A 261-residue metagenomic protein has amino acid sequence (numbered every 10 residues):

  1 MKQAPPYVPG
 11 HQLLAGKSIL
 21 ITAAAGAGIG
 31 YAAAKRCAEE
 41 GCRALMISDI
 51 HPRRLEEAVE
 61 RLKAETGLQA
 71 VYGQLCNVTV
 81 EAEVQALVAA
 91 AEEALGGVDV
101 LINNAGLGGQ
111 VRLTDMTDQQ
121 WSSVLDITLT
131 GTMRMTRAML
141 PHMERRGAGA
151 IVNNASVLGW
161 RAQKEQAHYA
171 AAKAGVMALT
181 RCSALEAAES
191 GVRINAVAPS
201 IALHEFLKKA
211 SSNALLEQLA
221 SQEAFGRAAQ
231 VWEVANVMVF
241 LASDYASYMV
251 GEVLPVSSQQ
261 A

Functional and structural regions predicted by a protein language model:
K2-P9, R161, S221-Q222, M238-V239 (+1 more regions): Short C-terminal tail/terminal secondary-structure segment of NAD(P)H-dependent dehydrogenase/reductase domains
L95, M133, L140, R227-V256: C-terminal substrate-recognition "lid" of short-chain dehydrogenase/reductases
I102, A188, R193, M249-G251: Short, small/polar-rich loop/turn modules that mediate ligand/substrate recognition or access, typified
R112-L113, Q120-L125, L207, L215 (+1 more regions): Substrate-binding pocket helix/loop in short-chain dehydrogenase/reductase
T136, A172, T180: Active-site helix of classical SDR
P141, L185-E189, S247: Alpha-helical segment proximal to the catalytic Tyr-Lys
S156: Residue(s) in the substrate-gating loop at a strand-loop-helix junction that position the organic substrate next
